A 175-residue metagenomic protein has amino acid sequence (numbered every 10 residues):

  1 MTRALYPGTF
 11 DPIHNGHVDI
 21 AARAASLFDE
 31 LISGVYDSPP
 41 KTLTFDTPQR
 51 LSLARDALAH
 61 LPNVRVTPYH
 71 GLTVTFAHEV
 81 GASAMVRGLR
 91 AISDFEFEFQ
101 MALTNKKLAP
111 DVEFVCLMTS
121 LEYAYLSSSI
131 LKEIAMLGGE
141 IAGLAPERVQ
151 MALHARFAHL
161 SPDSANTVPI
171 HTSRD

Functional and structural regions predicted by a protein language model:
M1-D175: Nucleotidyltransferase catalytic core that binds NTPs
